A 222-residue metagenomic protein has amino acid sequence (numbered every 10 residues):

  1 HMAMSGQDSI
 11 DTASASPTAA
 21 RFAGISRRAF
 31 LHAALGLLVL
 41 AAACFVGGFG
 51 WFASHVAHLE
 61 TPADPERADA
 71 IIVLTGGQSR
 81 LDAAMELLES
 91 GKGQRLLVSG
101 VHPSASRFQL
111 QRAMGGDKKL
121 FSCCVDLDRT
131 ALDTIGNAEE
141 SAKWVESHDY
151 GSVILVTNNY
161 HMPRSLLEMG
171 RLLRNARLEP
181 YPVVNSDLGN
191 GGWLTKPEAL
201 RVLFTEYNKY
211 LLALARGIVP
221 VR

Functional and structural regions predicted by a protein language model:
H1, S9, A23, A29-F30 (+2 more regions): Small/flexible residues
A3-P17: N-terminal intrinsically disordered, acidic low-complexity segments at the extreme N-terminus
A3-S5, G50-P197: A structural signal for short, hydrophobic/glycine-enriched beta-strand patches
P17-I25, G191-G192, E198, V202: Coil-to-alpha-helix initiation sites in intrinsically disordered, low-complexity, charged segments
P17-P62: N-terminal type II signal-anchor transmembrane helix that functions as the membrane-insertion/stop-transfer segment
T195-R222: A transmembrane-helix-recognition feature enriched in membrane-embedded lipid enzymes and envelope glyco-/phospholipid
